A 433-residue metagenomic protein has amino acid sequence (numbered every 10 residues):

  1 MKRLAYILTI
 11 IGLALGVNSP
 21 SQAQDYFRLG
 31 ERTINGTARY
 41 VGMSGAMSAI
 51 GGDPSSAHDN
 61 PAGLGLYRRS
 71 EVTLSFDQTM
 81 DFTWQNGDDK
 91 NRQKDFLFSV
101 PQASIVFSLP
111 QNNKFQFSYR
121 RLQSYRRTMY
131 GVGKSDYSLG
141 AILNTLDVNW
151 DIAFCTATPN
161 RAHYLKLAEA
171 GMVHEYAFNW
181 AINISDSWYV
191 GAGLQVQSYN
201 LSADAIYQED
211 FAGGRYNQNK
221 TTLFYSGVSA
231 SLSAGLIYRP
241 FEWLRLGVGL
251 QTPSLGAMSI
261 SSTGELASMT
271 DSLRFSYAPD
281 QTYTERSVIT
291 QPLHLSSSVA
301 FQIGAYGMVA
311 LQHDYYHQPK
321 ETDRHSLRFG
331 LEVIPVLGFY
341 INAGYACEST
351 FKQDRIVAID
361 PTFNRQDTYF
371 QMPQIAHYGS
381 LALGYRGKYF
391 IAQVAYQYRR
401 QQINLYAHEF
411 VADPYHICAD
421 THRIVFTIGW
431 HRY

Functional and structural regions predicted by a protein language model:
M1-L8: Bacterial N-terminal signal peptides that target proteins for export
L8-G16: Bacterial N-terminal signal peptides
L15-Q24: Bacterial Sec-dependent signal peptides at the C-terminal "C-region" and cleavage site
A23-M47, G65-F82: Transmembrane beta-strand segments of Gram-negative outer membrane beta-barrel proteins
Q24-V41, S108-Y433: Outer-membrane beta-barrel porins/channels
M47, P61, Y315-H317: Short, well-ordered turn and helix-capping elements at secondary-structure junctions
I50-D59, L64-V132, G171-H174: Outer-membrane beta-barrel translocator/receptor signature
